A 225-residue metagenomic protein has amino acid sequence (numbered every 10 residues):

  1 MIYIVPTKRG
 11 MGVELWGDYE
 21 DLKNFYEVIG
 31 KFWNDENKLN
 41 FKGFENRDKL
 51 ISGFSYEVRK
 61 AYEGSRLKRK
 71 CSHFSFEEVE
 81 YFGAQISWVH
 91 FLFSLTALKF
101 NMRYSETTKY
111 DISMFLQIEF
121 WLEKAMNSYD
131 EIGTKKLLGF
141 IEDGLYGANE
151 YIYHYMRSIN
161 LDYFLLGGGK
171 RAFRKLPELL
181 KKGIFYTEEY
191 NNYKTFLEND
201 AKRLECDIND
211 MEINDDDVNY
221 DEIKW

Functional and structural regions predicted by a protein language model:
M1-W225: Positively charged, low-complexity terminal tracts and the immediately adjacent first secondary-structure elements
